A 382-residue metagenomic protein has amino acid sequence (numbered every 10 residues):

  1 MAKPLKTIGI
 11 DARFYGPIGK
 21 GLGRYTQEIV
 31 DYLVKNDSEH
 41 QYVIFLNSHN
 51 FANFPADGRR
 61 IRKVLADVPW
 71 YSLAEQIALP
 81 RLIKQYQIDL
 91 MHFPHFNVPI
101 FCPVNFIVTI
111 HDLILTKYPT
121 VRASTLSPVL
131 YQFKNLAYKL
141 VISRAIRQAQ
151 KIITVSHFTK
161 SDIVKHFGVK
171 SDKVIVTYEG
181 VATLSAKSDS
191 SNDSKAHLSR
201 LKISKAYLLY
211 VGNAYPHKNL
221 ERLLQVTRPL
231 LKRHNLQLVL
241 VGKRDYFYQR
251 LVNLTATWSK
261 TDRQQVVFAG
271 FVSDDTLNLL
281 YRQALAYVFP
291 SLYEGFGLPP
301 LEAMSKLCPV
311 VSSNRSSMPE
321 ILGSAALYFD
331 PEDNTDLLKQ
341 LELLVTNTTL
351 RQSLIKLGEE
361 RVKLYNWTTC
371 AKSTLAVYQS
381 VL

Functional and structural regions predicted by a protein language model:
A2-L382: Carbohydrate transferase catalytic cores enriched for Leloir-type hexosyltransferases
